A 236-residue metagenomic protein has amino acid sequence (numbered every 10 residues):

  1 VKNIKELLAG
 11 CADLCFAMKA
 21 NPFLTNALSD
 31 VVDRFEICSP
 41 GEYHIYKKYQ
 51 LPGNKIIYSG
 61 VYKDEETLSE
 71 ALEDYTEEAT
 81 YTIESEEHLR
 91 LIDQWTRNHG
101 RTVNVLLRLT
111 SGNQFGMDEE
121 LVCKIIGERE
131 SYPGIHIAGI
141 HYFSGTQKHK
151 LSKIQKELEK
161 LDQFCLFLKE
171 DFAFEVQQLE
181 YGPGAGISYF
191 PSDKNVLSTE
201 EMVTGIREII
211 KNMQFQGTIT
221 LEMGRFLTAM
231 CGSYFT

Functional and structural regions predicted by a protein language model:
V1-C11: An N-cap/entry alpha-helix motif that binds or orients negatively charged groups
A12-Q178, I209: Active-site-proximal beta-alpha core segment in soluble small-molecule metabolic enzymes
T146, K153-T236: C-terminal active-site-proximal or functional interface alpha/beta core segments in diverse enzymes
